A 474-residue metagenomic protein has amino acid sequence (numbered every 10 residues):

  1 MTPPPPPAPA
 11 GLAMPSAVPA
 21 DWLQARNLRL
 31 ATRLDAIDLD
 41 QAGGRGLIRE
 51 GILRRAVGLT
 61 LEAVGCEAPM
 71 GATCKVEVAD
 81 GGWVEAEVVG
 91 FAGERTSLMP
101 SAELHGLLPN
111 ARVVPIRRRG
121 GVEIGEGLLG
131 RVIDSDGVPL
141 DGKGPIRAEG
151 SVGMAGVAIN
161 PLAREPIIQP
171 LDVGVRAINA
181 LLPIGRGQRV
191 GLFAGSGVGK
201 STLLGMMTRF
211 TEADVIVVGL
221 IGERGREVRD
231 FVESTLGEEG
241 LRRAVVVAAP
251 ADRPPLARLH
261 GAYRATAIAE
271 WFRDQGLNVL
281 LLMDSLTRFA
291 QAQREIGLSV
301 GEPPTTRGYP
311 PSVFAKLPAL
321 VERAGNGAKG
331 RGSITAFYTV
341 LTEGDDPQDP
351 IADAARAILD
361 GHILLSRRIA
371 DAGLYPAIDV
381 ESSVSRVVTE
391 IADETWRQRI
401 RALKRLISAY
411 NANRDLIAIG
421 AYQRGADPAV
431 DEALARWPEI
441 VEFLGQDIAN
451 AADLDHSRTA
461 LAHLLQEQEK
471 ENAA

Functional and structural regions predicted by a protein language model:
M1-R131, S135-L140: N-terminal accessory targeting/assembly segments
L39-A42, G82-A86, G120-I124, P139-P145 (+4 more regions): Active-site phosphate-binding and catalytic loops of NTP-dependent enzymes
R49, M70, L128, A148-G150 (+5 more regions): A generic structural signal for well-ordered coil/turn residues at beta-strand boundaries that shape enzyme active-site
R55-V57, G65, V78-D80, G90-A92 (+12 more regions): Flexible glycine-/small-residue-rich
T60, R95, P139, P161 (+2 more regions): Residue-level detector of flexible, active-site-proximal loop/helix-junction positions within diverse enzyme catalytic
E62-G65, V122-E126, G144, A194 (+3 more regions): Ordered, soluble secondary-structure elements with a strong preference for glycine-centered loop motifs and nearby
H105-T202, M207-R209: Short, glycine/charged-enriched hinge/interface segments at domain edges or termini
A180-L181, G187-A474: P-loop NTPase catalytic core
